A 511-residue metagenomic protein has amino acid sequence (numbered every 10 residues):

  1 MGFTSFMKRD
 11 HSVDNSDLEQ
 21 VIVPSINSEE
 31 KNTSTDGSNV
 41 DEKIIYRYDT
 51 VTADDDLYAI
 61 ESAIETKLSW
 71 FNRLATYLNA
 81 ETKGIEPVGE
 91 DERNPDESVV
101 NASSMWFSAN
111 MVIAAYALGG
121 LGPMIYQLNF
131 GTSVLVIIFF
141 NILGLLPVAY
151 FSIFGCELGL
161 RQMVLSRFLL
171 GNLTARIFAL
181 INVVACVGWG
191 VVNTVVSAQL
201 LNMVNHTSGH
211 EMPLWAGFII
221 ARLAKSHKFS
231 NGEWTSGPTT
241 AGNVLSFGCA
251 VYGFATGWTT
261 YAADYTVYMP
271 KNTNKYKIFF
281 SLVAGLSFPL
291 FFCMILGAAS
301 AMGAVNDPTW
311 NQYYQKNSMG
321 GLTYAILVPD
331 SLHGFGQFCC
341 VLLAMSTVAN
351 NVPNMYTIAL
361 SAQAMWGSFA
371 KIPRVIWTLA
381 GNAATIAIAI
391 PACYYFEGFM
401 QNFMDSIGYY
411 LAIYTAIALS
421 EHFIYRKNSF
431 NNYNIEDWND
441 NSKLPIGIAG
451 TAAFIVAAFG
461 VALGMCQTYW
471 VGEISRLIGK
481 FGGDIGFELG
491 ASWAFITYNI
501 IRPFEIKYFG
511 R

Functional and structural regions predicted by a protein language model:
F3-F130, A221-K225, N243-C249, V267-K277: Membrane-interface "cap" regions at the ends of multi-pass membrane proteins
W70-L170, T174, T260-M269, T273-S287 (+2 more regions): Transmembrane helix-boundary motif of multi-pass solute transporters/channels
V99-Y116, I220-A224, W234-G303, D330-M355 (+1 more regions): Hydrophobic, membrane-embedded alpha-helices of multi-pass small-molecule transporters
P123-L135, V204-A216, F335-C339, F369-A380 (+2 more regions): Transmembrane helix-loop boundary segments of multi-pass membrane transporters
A175-H210, A344, V348-A364: Hydrophobic transmembrane alpha-helices that form the core helical bundles of multi-pass secondary transporters
P213-A216, V348, A364-E397, N439-V461: Loop-to-transmembrane helix boundary motifs in multi-pass membrane proteins
L296-N350, S368, A389-E397, Q401-D405: TM-loop-TM module centered on a large, flexible mid-protein loop between adjacent transmembrane helices in multi-pass
T415-I496: C-terminal membrane-solvent junction of multi-pass transporters and transport-like membrane proteins
